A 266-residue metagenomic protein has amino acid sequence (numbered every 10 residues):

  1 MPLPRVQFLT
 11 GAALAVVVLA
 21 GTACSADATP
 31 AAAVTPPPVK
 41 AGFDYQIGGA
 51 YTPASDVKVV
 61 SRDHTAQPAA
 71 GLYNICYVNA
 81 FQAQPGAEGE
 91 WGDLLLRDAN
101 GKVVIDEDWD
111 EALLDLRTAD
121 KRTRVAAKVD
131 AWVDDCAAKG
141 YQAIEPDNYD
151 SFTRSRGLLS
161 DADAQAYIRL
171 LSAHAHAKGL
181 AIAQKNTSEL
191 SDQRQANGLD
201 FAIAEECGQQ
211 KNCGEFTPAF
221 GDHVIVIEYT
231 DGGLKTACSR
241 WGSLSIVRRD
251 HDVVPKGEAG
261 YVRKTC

Functional and structural regions predicted by a protein language model:
M1-A28: Secretory targeting and sorting signals
P30-C266: Glycan-processing catalytic domains of CAZymes
